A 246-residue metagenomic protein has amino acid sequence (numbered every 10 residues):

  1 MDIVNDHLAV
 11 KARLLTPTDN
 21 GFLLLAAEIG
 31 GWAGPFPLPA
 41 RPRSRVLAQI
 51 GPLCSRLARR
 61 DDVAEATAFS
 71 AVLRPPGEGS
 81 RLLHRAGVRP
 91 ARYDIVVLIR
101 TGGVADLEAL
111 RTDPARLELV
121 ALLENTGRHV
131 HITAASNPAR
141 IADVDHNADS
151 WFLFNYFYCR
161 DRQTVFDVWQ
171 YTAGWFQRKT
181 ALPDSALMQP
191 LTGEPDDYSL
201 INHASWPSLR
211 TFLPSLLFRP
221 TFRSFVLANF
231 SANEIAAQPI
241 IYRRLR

Functional and structural regions predicted by a protein language model:
M1-D94, G102-A109, T126-R246: Short S/T/G/P-rich N-terminal loop/turn motif that feeds into the first structured element of a domain
T112: Ligand-binding face of N-terminal immunoglobulin V-set domains in extracellular IgSF glycoproteins
A115: Conserved CoA-thioester-binding segment of acyl-CoA-metabolizing enzymes
E118: Short basic (Lys/Arg) and small-residue
